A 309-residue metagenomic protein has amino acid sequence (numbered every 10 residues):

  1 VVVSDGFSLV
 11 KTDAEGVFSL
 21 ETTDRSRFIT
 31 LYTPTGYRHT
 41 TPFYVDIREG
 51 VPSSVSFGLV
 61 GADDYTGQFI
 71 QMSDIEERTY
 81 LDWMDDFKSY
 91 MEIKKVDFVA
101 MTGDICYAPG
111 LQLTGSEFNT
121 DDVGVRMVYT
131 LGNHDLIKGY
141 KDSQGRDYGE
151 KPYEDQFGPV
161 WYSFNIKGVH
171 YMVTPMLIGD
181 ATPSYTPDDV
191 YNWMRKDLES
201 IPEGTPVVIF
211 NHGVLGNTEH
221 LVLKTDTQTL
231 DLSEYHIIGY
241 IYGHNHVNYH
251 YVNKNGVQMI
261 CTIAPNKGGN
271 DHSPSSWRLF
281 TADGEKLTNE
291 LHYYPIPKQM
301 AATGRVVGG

Functional and structural regions predicted by a protein language model:
V2-V17, E21: Short, acidic Ser/Thr/Gly-rich low-complexity loop/linker segments typical of extracellular and cell-surface proteins
V17-T22, S54-G58: Exposed aromatic-hydrophobic patches
T30-T40, Y44-L113: N-terminal active-site segment of His-dependent metallophosphoesterases
T33-H39, F43-D46, L113-I201, D226-G239 (+1 more regions): Extended active-site neighborhood of metal-dependent phosphoesterases/phosphodiesterases
T66-E76, G168-I178, V208-F210, Q258-A264 (+1 more regions): Active-site-proximal beta-strand elements of phosphoester/diester hydrolases
D74, G103-D104, G132-N133, H212 (+1 more regions): Active-site glycine-centered loops adjacent to acidic/histidine catalytic or metal-binding residues that shape
S200-T218: Short acidic, glycine-rich surface-loop motifs adjacent to enzyme active sites
T281-G309: A short C-terminal boundary segment appended to hydrolase-like catalytic domains
